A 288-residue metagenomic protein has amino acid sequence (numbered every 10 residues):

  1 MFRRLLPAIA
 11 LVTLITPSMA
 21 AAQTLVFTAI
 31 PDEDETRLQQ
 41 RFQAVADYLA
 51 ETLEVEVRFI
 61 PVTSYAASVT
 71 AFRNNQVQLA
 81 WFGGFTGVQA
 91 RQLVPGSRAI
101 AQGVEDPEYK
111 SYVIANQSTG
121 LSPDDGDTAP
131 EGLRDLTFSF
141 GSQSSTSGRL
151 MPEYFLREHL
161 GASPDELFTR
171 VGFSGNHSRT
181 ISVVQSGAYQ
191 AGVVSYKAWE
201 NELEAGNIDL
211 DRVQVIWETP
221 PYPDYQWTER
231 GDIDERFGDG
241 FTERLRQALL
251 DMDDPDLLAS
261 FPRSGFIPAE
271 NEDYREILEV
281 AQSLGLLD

Functional and structural regions predicted by a protein language model:
Q23-T36, V57-I60, D135-S139: Short, well-ordered beta-strand elements
Q23-V26, I30-P31, L38, E105-Y112 (+3 more regions): Periplasmic-binding protein-like
L25, E35-E56: Short, polar/charged alpha-helical segment
A44-E54, G132, S147-F173, N201-I208 (+1 more regions): Ligand-binding cleft/hinge of the Venus flytrap
F59-T70, G83, S163-S182, P223: Short helix-initiation/N-cap motifs at beta->coil->alpha
W81-V94, R157-E158, V183-S186, Q190-L210: A ligand-binding cleft/hinge motif common to bilobed small-molecule-binding domains
G103-H159: A conserved helix-loop-strand patch within extracytoplasmic ligand-binding domains of the periplasmic binding
R134-E158, E243-D288: Ligand-binding clefts/hinges and TM-proximal coupling segments of bilobed small-molecule sensing domains
